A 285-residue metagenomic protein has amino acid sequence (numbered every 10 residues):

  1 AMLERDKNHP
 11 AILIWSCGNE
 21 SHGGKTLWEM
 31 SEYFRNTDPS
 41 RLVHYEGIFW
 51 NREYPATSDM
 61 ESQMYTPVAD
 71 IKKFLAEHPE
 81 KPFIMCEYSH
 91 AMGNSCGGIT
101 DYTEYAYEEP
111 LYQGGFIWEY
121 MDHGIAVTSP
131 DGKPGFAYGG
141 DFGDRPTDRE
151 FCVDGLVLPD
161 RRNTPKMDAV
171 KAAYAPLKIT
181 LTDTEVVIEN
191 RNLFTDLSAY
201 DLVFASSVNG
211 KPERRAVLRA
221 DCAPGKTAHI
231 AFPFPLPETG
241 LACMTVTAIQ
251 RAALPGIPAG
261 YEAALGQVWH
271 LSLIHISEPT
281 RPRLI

Functional and structural regions predicted by a protein language model:
A1-T184, N192-S198, V203-P212: Extended substrate-binding grooves/exosites of carbohydrate-active enzymes
D38, G139, A252-L254, S277: Acidic/polar residues at beta-strand termini and the immediately following turn/coil
V186-L218, I230-A231, G240-I249: Beta-strand-rich binding/interaction modules
A220-T227: Short proline/glycine- and polar residue-rich coil/turn motifs
P237-L273: Terminal connector regions
I274-I285: Single conserved hydrophobic/aromatic residue that forms the stacking wall/gate of nucleotide- or nucleobase-binding
